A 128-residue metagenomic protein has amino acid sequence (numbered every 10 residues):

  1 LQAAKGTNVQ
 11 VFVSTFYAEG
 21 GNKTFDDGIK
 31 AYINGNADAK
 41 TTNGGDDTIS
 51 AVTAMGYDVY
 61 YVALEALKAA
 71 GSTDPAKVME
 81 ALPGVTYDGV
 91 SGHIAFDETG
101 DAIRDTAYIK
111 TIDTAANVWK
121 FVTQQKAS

Functional and structural regions predicted by a protein language model:
L1-S128: Extracytosolic ligand-binding ectodomains
